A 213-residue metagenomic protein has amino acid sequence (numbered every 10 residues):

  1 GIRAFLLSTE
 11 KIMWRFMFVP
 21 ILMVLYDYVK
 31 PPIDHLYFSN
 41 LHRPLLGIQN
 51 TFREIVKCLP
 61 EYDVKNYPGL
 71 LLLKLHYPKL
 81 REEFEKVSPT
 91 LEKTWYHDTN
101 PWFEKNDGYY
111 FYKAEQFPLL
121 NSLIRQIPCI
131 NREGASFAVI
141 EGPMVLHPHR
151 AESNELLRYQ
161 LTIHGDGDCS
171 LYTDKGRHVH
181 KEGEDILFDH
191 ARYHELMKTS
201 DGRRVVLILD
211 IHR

Functional and structural regions predicted by a protein language model:
S8-L156, D166-C169, T199, R203-I208: Fe(II)/2-oxoglutarate oxygenase catalytic core
L161: Basic nucleic-acid-binding interfaces
H164-E182: A short beta-strand-loop-beta hairpin characteristic of the jelly-roll/cupin
V179-Y193: Conserved metal-binding segment of the jelly-roll/cupin
D189-A191, V205-H212: C-terminal, beta-strand-rich globular interaction domains
